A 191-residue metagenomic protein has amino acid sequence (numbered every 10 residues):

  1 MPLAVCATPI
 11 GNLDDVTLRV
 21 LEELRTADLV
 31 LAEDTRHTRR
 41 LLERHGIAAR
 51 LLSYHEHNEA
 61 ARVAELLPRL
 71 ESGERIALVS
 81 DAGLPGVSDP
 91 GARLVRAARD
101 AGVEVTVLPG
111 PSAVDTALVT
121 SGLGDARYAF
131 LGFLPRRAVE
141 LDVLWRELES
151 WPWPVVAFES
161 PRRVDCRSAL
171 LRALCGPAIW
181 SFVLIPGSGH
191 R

Functional and structural regions predicted by a protein language model:
M1-H57: Glycine-rich, flexible N-terminal cofactor/catalytic loop recognition
I10-L13, D81-P85, P161-R163, P186-S188: Short glycine-rich anion-binding loops that position phosphate/pyrophosphate groups of nucleotides and phosphorylated
L24-V30, G102-T106, P154-V155: Short active-site oxyanion
S53-A60, L134-A138: Conserved helicase motor
V63-S112, T116: Glycine/small-residue-rich loop that forms an oxyanion/phosphate-binding "nest" at active or ligand-binding sites
R75, P154, F158-R191: A contiguous loop/helix-start segment that scaffolds small-molecule binding in enzyme catalytic cores
R93-W151: Class I SAM-dependent methyltransferase SAM-binding "motif I" and its flanking Rossmann-like core
